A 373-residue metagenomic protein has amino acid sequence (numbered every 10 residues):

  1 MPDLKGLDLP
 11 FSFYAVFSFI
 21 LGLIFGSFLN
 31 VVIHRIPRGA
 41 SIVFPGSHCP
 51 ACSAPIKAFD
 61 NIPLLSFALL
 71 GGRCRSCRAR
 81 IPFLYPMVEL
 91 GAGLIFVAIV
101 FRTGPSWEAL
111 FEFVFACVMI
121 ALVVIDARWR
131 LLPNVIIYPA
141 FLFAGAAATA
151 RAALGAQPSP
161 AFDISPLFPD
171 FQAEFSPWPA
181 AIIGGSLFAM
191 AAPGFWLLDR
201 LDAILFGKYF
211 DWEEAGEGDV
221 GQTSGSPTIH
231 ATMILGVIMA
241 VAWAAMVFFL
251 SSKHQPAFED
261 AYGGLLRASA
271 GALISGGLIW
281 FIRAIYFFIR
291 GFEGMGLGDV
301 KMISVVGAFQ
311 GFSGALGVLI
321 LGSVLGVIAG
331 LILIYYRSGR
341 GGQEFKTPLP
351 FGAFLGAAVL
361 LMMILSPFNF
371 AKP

Functional and structural regions predicted by a protein language model:
M1-P373: A membrane-topology feature that recognizes alpha-helical transmembrane segments and their immediate juxtamembrane
